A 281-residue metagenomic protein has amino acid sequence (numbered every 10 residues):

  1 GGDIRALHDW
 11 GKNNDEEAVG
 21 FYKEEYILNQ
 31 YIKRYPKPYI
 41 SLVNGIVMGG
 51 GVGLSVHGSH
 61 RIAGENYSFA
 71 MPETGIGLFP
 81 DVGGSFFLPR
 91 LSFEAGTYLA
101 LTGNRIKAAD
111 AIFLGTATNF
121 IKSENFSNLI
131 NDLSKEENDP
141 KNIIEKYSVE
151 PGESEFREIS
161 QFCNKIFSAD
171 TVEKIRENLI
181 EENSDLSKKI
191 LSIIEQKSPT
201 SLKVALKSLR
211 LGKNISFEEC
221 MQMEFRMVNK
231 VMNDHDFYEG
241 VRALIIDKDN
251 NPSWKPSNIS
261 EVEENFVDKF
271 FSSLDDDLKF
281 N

Functional and structural regions predicted by a protein language model:
G1-I27, G77, F270: Glycine- (often His-adjacent) and acidic-residue-rich active-site loop that binds/positions the CoA thioester
D3, L54-S55, D110-A111, A205 (+1 more regions): Hydrophobic/aromatic residues within transmembrane alpha-helices of multi-pass small-molecule transporters
V19, Y26, G49, R105 (+2 more regions): Glycine-rich phosphate-binding loop at the start of an alpha helix
I32-I76, L99, G103, A108: Glycine-rich beta-to-alpha active-site loop
G58-D81, F113-L129: Gly/Pro- and small hydrophobic-enriched strand-loop and loop-to-helix capping segments that sit at the rims
P89-E137: Loop-centered beta-sheet repeat module
T116, I121-K197: Amphipathic alpha-helical blocks and their helix-capping loop/short-beta junctions
L179-L186, I194-N281: Long, low-complexity C-terminal extensions of enzymes
